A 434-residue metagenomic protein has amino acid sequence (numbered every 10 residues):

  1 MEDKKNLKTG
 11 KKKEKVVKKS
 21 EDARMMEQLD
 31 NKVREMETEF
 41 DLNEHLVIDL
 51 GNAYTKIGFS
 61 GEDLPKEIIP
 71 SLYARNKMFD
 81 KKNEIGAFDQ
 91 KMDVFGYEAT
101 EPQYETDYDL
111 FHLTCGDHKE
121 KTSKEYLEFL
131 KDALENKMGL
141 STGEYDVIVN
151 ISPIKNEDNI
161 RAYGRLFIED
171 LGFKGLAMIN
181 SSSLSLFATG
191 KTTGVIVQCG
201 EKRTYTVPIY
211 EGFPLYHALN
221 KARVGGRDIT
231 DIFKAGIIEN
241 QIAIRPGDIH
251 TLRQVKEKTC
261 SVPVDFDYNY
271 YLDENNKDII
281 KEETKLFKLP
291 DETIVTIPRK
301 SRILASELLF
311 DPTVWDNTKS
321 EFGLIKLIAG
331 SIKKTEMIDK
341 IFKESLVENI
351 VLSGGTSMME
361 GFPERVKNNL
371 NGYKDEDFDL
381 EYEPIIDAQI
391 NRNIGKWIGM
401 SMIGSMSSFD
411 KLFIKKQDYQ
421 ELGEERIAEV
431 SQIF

Functional and structural regions predicted by a protein language model:
A23-F40, E169-V197, E239, G399: Conserved phosphate-binding catalytic cores of ATP/NTP-utilizing and phosphoryl-transfer enzymes
E39-L166, G175, Y205, Y216-A218 (+1 more regions): Conserved phosphate-binding loops in N-terminal lobes of ATP-dependent enzymes of the actin/Hsp70/sugar-kinase
F40-D41, V47-Y54, T189-K191, I196-Y205 (+6 more regions): A short acidic Gly-Thr/Ser loop motif
Y126-K137, K300, A305-S345, R365: Phosphate/ATP-binding catalytic cores across multiple sugar-kinase/actin-like superfamilies, primarily ASKHA
N150-I160, V264, V347-N369, R392: Glycine-rich phosphate-binding loops at beta-strand->alpha-helix junctions
K174, M178-S181, S345, K367-I398: Conserved phosphate-binding/catalytic loops in two-lobed NTP-binding clefts
Y210, P214-T318: Phosphate-binding glycine-rich/basic clefts of nucleotide- and phosphate-handling proteins, predominantly
R245-E257, V264-E274, I280, D379 (+1 more regions): Acidic, glycine/GT-rich loop-and beta-edge segments that sit at the periphery of enzyme/chaperone cores
